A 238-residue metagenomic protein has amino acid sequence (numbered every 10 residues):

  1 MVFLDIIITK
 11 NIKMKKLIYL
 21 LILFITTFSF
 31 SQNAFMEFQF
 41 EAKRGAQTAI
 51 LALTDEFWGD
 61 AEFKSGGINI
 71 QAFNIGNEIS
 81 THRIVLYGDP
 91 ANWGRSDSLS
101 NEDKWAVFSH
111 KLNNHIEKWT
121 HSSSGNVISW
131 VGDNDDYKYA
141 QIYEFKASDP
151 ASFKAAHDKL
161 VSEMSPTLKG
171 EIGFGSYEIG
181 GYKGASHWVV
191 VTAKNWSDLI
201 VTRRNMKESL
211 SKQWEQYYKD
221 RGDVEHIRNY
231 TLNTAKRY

Functional and structural regions predicted by a protein language model:
T9-L17: Positively charged n-region of N-terminal signal peptides that target proteins for export
K10, T27-F28: N-terminal compositionally biased, intrinsically disordered segments and leader/signal-like regions
L17-T27: Sec-dependent N-terminal signal peptides
S31-K212, Q216-Y238: Short S/T/G/P-rich N-terminal loop/turn motif that feeds into the first structured element of a domain
